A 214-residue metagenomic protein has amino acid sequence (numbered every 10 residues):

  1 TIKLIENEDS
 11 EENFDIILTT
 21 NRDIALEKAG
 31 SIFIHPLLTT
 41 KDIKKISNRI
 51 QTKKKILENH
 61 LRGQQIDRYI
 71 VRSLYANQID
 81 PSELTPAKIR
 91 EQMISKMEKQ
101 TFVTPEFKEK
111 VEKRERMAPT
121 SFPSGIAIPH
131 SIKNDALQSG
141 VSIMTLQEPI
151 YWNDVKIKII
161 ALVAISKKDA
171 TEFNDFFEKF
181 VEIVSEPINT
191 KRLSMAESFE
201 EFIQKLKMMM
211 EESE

Functional and structural regions predicted by a protein language model:
I2-N13: Short acidic low-complexity segments
E12, I16-E214: Cytosolic covalent-transfer regions centered on His/Cys nucleophiles that carry phosphoryl or persulfide groups
